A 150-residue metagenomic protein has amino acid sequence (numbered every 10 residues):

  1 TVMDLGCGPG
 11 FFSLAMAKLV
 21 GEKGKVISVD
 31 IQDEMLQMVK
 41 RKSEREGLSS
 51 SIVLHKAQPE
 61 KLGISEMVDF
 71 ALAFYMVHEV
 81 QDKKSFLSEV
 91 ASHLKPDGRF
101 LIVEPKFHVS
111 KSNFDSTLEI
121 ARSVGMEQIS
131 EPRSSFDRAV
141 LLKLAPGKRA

Functional and structural regions predicted by a protein language model:
M3-K61: Class I SAM-dependent methyltransferase SAM/SAH-binding core
E60-A71: A short acidic, Gly/Pro-enriched loop at the edge of an enzyme's catalytic core that lines a small-molecule cofactor
D69-Q81: A short SAM/SAH-binding and catalytic strip from SAM-dependent methyltransferases
K84-P96: A short glycine-rich, Lys/Arg-flanked "PGG" loop and its adjoining helix->strand segment in the class I
D97-E104: Conserved beta-strand signature within the Rossmann-like core of class I S-adenosyl-L-methionine
P105-S110: Short "lid" loop at the C-terminus of a central beta-strand within the Rossmann-like core of SAM-dependent
S112-P132: Conserved Class I S-adenosyl-L-methionine
R133-A150: Core SAM-dependent methyltransferase catalytic element
